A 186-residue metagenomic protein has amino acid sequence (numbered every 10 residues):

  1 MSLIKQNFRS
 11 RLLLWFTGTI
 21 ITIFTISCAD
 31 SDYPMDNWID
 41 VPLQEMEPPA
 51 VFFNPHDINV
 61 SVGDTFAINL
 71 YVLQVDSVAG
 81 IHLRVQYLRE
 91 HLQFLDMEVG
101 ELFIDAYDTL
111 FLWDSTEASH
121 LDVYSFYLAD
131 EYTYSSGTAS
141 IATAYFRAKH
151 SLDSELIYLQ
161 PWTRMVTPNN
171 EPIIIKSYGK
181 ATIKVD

Functional and structural regions predicted by a protein language model:
M1-S27: Sec-dependent bacterial lipoprotein signal peptides
C28-D186: Acidic, low-complexity intrinsically disordered segments
